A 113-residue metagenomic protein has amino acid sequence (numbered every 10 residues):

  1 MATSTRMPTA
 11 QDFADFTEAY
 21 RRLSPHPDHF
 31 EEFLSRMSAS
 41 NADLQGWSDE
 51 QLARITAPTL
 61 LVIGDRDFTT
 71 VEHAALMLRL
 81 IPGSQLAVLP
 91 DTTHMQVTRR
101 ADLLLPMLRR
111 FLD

Functional and structural regions predicted by a protein language model:
M1-E18: Flexible "cap/lid" loop of the alpha/beta hydrolase fold
M1-T3, A74-L78, A101-L104: Short, glycine/charged-enriched secondary-structure capping and boundary segments
D15, A19, E32, R36-A39 (+2 more regions): Alpha-helical elements of Rossmann-like donor-binding domains used by nucleotide-donor carbohydrate transfer enzymes
L23-D49, R66: Hydrophobic, aromatic-rich cap/lid helix
L52-T56, R79-I81: Short, conserved loop/helix-junction motifs that constitute active-site signature segments in enzyme catalytic cores
R54-I55, L61-I63: Short beta-strand/loop motif that positions the catalytic acidic residue of the alpha/beta-hydrolase fold
F68-H73: Conserved alpha/beta-hydrolase "acid-adjacent" motif
S84-D113: Catalytic active-site module of serine/aspartate enzymes centered on a nucleophile-bearing elbow/loop
